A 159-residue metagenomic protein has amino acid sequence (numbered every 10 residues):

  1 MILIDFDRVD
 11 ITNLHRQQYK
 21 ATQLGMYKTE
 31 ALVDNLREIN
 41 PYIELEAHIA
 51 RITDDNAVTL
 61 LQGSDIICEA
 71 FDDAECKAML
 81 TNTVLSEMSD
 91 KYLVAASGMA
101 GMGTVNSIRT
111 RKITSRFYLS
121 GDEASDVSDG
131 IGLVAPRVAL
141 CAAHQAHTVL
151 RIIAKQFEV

Functional and structural regions predicted by a protein language model:
M1-V159: Adenine nucleotide-associated cytosolic modules
